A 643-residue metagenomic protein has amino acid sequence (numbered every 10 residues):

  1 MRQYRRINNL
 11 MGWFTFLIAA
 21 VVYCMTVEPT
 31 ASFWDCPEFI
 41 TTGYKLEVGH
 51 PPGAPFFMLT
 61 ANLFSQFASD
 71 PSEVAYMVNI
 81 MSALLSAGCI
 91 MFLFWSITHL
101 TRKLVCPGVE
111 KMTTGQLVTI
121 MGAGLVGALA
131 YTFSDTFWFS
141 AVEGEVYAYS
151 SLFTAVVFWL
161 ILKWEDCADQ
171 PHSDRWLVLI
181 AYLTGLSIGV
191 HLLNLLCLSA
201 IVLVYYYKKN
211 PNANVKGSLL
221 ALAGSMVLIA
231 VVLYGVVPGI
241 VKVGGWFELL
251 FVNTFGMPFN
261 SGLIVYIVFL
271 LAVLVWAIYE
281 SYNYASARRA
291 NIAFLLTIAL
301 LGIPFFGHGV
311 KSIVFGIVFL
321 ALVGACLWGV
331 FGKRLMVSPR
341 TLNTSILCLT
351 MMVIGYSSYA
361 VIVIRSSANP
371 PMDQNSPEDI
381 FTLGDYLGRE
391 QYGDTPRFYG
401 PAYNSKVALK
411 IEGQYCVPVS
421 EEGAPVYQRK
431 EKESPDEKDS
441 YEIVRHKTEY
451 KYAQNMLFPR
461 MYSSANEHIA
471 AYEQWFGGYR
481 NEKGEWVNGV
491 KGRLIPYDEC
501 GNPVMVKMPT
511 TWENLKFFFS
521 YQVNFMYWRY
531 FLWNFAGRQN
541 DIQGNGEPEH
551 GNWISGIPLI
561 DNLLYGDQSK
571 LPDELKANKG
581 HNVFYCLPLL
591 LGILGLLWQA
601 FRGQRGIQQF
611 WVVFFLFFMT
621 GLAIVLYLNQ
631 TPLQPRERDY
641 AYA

Functional and structural regions predicted by a protein language model:
M1-V22, G88, T113-L125, A321-I354 (+1 more regions): Start-transfer (signal-anchor) and selected internal transmembrane alpha helices of multi-pass inner/ER membrane
R5-F33, Y131-F133, H191, V231-Y234 (+2 more regions): Transmembrane signal-anchor helices characteristic of membrane glycosylation enzymes that use polyprenol
G12-I18, H99, K103-F139, A148-W159 (+4 more regions): Membrane-embedded helix bundles of polyisoprenyl
W13, I80-M112, V156-L160, L590-W598: Transmembrane-helix motifs of polytopic, lipid-linked glycan transferases
C24, P71-A75, N79, L104-I120 (+5 more regions): Aromatic- and kink-enriched transmembrane "portal" helix at the membrane-lumen/periplasm boundary that abuts
V27-F39, G49-A61, Y76, M372-N375 (+1 more regions): Extracytoplasmic catalytic/substrate-binding loops of multi-pass membrane glycan-assembly enzymes
M112-V118, V157-W176, L203-N214, V275-S286: Membrane-interface transmembrane helices that cradle and orient dolichyl/undecaprenyl
V118-L125, C167-G185, N214-V227, A287-I298: Short hydrophobic alpha-helices at membrane interfaces in multi-pass membrane enzymes
